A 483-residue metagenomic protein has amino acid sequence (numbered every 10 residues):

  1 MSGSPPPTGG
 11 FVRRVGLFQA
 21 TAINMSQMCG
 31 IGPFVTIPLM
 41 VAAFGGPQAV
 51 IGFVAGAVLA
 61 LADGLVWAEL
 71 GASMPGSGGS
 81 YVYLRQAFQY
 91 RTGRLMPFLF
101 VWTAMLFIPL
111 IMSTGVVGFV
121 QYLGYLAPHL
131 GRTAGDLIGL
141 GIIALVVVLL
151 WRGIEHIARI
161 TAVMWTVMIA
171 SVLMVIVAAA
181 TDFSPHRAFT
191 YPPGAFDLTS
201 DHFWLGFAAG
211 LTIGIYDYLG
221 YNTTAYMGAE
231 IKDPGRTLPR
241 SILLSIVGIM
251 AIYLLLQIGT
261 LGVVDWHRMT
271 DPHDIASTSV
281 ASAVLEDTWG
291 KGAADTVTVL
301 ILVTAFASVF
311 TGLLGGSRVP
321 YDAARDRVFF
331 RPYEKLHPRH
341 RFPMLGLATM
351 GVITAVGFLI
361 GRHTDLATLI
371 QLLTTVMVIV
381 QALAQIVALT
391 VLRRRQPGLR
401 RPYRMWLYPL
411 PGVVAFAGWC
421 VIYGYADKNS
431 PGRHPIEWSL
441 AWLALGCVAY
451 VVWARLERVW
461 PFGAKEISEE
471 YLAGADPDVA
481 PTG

Functional and structural regions predicted by a protein language model:
M1-R14, I386-L410, P431-G483: Terminal cytosolic tails of multi-pass membrane transporters, especially the segment immediately following the final
S2-P5, G9-F11, G45, A49 (+5 more regions): Flexible loop linkers connecting adjacent transmembrane helices in multi-pass alpha-helical membrane transporters
G3-V12, V50, L130-A134, V163-V299: Helix-loop-helix junctions that connect adjacent transmembrane segments in multi-pass membrane transporters
R13-N24, R91-L106, I138-I142, S200-G214 (+4 more regions): Select transmembrane alpha-helical segments in multipass membrane proteins
L39, L61-I143, V148-W151, I301-D322 (+1 more regions): Hydrophobic transmembrane alpha-helices that form the core helical bundles of multi-pass secondary transporters
V82-Q89, G124-H129, D197, S241-L243 (+2 more regions): TM-loop-TM module centered on a large, flexible mid-protein loop between adjacent transmembrane helices in multi-pass
V120, A134-A188, L219, I242-I246 (+3 more regions): Membrane-interface loop-to-helix entry segments
Y333-R341, I379-P431: C-terminal membrane-solvent junction of multi-pass transporters and transport-like membrane proteins
